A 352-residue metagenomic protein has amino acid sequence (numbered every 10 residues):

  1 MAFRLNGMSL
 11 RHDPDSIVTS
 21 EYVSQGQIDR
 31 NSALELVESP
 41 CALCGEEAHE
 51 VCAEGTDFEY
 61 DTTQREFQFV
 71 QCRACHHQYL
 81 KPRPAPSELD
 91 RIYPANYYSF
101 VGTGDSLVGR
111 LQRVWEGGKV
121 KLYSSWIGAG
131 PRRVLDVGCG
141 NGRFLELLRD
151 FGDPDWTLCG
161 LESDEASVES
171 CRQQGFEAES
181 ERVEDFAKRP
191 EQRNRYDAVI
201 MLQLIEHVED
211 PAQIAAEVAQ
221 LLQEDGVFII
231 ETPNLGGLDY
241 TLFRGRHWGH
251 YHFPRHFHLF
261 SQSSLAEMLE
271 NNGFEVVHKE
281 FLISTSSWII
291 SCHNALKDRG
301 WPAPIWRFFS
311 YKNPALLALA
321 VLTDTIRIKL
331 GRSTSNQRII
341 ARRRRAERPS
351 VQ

Functional and structural regions predicted by a protein language model:
A2-L202, P211-E217, F281-L282, R332-I340 (+1 more regions): Conserved N-terminal segment of class I S-adenosyl-L-methionine
T19-Y22, I230-H258, S263-M268, N294: Short, glycine-/aromatic-enriched active-site segment of Class I SAM-dependent methyltransferases
T56-D61, V277-W306: Conserved catalytic loop of SAM-dependent methyltransferase domains
Y97-G102, R244-H252, H293-P302: Short glycine/proline- and charge-enriched loop/turn segments that cap or connect secondary-structure elements
H207: Phosphate-binding active sites in nucleotide-utilizing proteins
L222-V227: Short glycine-dipeptide loop
P304-S333: A transmembrane-helix-recognition feature enriched in membrane-embedded lipid enzymes and envelope glyco-/phospholipid
